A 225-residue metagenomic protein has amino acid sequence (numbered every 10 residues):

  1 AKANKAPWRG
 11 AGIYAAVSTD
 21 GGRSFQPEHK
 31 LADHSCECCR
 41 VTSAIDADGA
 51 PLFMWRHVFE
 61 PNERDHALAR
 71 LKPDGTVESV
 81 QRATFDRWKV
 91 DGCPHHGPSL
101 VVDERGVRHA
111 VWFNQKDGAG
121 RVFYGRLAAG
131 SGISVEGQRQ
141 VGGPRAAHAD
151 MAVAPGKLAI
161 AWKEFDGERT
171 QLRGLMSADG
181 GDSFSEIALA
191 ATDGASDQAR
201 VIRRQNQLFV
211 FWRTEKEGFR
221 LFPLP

Functional and structural regions predicted by a protein language model:
A1-P225: Extracellular, repeat-based ectodomains that mediate carbohydrate processing or recognition
